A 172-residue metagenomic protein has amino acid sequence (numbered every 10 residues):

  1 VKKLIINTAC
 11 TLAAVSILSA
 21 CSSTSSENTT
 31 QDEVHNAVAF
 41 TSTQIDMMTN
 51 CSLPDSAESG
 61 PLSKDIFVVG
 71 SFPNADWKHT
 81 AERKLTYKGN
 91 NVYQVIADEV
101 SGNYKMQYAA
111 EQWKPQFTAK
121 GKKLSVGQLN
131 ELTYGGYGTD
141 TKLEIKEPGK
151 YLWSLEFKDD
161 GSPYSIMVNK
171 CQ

Functional and structural regions predicted by a protein language model:
V1-A9: Bacterial N-terminal signal peptides that target proteins for export
I17-A20: C-terminal motif of bacterial Sec signal peptides marking the signal peptidase cleavage site
S22-S25: Bacterial signal peptide processing site
T29-L53: Post-signal peptide N-terminal segment of mature Sec-exported envelope proteins
S56-N103, E111-Y137: Aromatic-rich carbohydrate-binding modules that target alpha-glucans
F72-P73, V168-K170: Short loop/turn and low-complexity linker motifs enriched in small/turn-promoting residues
E144-I145, Y151-V168: Short, exposed beta-strand-loop hairpins at the edges of beta-sheets in extracellular/periplasmic proteins
